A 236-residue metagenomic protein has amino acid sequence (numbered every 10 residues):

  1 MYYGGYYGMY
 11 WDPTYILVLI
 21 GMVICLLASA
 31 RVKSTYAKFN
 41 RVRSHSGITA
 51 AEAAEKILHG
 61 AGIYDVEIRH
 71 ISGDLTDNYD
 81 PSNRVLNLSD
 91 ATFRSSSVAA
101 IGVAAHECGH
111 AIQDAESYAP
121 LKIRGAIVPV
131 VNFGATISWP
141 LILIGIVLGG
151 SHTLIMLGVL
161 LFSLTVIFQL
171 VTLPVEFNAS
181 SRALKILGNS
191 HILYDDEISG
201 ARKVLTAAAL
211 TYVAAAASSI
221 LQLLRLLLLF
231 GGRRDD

Functional and structural regions predicted by a protein language model:
M1-G8, A30-G134, I167-L223, L228-D236: Polar-ligand-bearing catalytic/cofactor-coordination segments of membrane-embedded or membrane-tethered inner-membrane
Y2, G145-L160, L229-D236: Membrane-interfacial helix-loop-helix connectors in multipass membrane proteins
Y6-T35, G145, H152, L157-V159 (+1 more regions): Hydrophobic alpha-helical transmembrane segments of small proteolipidic membrane proteins, enriched in energy-coupled
V18, N132-A135, W139, V159-F162: Residues within membrane-spanning alpha-helices of integral membrane proteins, especially the hydrophobic core/packing
V128-S151: Post-HExxH zinc-binding segment in Zn-dependent metallohydrolases
